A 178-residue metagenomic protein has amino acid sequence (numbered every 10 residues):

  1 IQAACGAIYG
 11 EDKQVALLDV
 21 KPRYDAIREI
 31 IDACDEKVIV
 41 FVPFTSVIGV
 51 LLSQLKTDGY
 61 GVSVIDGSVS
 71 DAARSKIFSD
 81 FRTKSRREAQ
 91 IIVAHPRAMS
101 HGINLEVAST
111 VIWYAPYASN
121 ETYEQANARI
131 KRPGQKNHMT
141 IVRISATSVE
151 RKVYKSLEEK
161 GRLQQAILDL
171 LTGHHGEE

Functional and structural regions predicted by a protein language model:
I1-I103, D169-E178: Conserved Helicase C-terminal RecA-like lobe
D35, E88-A89, A108, K136-M139: A structure-centric signal for secondary-structure junctions around beta-strands
F44, S109, G161: Short, flexible active-site-adjacent loop segments at beta-strand->alpha-helix junctions, enriched in small/polar
L51-S53, I103-V107, E124-Q125, K155: Short amphipathic alpha-helical segments
I92, V111-I112, I130: Short, well-ordered beta-strand core segments
M99, Y117-A118: Flexible glycine-rich beta->alpha loop in the catalytic core of nucleotide-sugar glycosyltransferases
I103-P116, M139-R143: A short beta-strand element within the Helicase C-terminal
A118-E178: A conserved SF2-helicase RecA2
